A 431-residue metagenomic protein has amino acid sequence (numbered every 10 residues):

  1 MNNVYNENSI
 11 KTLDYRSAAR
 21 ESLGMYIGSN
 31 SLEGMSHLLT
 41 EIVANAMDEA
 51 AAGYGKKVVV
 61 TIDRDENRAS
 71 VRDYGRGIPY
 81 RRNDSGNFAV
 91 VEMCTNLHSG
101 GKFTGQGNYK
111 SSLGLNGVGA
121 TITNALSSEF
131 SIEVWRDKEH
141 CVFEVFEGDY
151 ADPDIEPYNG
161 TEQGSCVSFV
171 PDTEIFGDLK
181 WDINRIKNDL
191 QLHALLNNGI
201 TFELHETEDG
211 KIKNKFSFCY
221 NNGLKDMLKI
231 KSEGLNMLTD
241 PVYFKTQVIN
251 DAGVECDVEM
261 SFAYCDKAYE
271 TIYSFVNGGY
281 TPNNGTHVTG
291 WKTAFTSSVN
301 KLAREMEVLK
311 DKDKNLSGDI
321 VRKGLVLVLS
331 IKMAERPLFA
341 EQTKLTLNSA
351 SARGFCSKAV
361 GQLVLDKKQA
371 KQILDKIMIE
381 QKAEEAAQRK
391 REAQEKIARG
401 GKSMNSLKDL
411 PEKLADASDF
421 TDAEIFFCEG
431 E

Functional and structural regions predicted by a protein language model:
M1-S9, L38-T40, D48-A51, G55-Y74 (+7 more regions): GHKL-family ATPase ATP-binding module
Y15-R16: Alpha-helix capping/hinge segments and adjacent helical runs
E21, N30, G34, R81-N83 (+2 more regions): Residues at secondary-structure transition points
E21-T40, K110: Conserved short strand/loop->alpha-helix "switch" segment adjacent to the catalytic nucleotide/phosphoryl-transfer site
Y26-E33, P79-S85, F176, P282-N283 (+1 more regions): Flexible beta-alpha connector loops of hexameric P-loop NTPases
Y80-G100: Short conserved segment of the HATPase_c
